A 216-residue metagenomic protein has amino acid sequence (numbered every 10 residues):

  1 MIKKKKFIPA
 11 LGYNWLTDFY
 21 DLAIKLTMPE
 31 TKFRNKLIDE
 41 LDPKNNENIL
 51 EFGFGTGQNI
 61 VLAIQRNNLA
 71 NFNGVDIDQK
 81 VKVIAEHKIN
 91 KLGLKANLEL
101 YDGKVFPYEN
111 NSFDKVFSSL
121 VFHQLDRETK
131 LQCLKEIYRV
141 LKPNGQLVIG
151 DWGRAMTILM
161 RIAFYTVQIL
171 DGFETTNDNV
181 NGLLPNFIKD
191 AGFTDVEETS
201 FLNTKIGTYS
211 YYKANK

Functional and structural regions predicted by a protein language model:
M1-P43, Q58: Conserved class I S-adenosyl-L-methionine
K4-F7, T27, V148-A191, D195-S210: C-terminal alpha-helical "lid/dimerization" subdomain adjacent to the S-adenosyl-L-methionine
N48, N144-Q146: Short glycine-centered segments of the SAM/dcSAM-binding site in methyltransferase folds
L50-V105: Class I SAM-dependent methyltransferase SAM/SAH-binding core
K104-V116: A short acidic, Gly/Pro-enriched loop at the edge of an enzyme's catalytic core that lines a small-molecule cofactor
K115-E128: A short SAM/SAH-binding and catalytic strip from SAM-dependent methyltransferases
L131-P143: A short glycine-rich, Lys/Arg-flanked "PGG" loop and its adjoining helix->strand segment in the class I
Y211-K216: C-terminal lobe and adjacent flexible extensions of AdoMet/dcAdoMet transferase-like proteins
